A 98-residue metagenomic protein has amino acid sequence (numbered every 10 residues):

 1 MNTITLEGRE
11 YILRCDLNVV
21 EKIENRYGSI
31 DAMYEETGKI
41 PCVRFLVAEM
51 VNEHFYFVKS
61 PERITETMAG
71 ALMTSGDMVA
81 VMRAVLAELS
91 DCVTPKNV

Functional and structural regions predicted by a protein language model:
N2-L6, E10, E21, N25-P41 (+2 more regions): Charged interaction scaffolds used for protein-protein
L13: Active-site-adjacent beta-strand anchor residues
